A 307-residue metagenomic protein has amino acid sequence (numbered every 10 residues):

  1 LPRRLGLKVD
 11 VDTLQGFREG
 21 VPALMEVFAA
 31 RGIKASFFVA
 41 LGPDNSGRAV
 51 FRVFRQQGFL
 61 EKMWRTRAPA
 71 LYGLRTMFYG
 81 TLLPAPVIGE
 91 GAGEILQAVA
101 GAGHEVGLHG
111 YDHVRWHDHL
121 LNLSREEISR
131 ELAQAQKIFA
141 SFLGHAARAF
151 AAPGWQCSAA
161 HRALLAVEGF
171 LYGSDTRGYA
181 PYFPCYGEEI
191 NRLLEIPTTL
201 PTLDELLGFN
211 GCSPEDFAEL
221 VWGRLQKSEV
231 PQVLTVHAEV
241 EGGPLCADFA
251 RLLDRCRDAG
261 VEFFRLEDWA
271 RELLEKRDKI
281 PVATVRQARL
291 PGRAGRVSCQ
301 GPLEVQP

Functional and structural regions predicted by a protein language model:
L1-A149, G154-L194, P214-L234, E241-P307: Catalytic alpha-helical scaffold of carbohydrate-active enzymes acting on polysaccharides/glycoconjugates
E195-F209: Positively charged, amphipathic and often flexible ligand-engagement surfaces
P201, E239-E241: Short, glycine-/Ser/Thr-/acidic-enriched flexible segments
